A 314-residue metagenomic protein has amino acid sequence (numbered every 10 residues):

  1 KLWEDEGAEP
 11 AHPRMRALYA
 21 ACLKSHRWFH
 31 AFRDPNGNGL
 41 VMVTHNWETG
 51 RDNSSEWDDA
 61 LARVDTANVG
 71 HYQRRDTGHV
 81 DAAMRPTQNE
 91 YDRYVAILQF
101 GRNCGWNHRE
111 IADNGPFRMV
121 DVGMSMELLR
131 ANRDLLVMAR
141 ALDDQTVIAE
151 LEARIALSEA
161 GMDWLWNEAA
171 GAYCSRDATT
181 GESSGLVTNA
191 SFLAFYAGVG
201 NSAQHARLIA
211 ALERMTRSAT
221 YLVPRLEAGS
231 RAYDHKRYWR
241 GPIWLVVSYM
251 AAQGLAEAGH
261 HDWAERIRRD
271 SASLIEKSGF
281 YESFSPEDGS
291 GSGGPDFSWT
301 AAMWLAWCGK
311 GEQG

Functional and structural regions predicted by a protein language model:
K1, D34-P35, N46, D144 (+3 more regions): An acidic- and aromatic-residue-enriched active-site/binding cleft used to recognize and process polar
K1-P10, M126-D144, L193-A203, S248-H261 (+1 more regions): Well-ordered alpha-helical scaffold segments within catalytic/enzyme domains
K1-R63: Internal, well-ordered domain-core segments that constitute the primary functional module of diverse proteins
E9-F29, L142-M162, A203-M215, G259-L274: Extended, well-ordered alpha-helical scaffold segments
A11, M15, Y238, A256 (+1 more regions): Active-site rim elements
F29, R33, L135, L142 (+2 more regions): Leucine-rich amphipathic alpha-helices with coiled-coil/heptad-repeat character
V41-M119, L157-I243, E276-G314: Extended glycan-interaction surfaces of carbohydrate-active proteins
P116-R130, V147-E150, R154, L186 (+1 more regions): Short, contiguous, pocket-lining structural segments that sit at or immediately flank catalytic/ligand-binding sites
